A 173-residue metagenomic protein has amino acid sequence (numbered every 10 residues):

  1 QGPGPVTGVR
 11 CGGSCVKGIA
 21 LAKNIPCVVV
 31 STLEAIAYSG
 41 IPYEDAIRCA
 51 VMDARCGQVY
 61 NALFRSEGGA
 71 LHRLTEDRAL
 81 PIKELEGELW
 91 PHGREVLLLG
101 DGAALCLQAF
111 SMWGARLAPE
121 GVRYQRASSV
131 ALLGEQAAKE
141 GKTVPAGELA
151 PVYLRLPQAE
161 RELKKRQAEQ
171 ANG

Functional and structural regions predicted by a protein language model:
Q1-C27: DPxDG-like acidic metal-binding loop motif
G4, I19, L98, A131 (+1 more regions): A residue-level signal for conserved active-site and pocket-lining positions in enzyme catalytic cores
V9-R10, Q108-A109, K164-K165: Short, glycine/acidic-enriched capping/hinge loops at junctions between secondary-structure elements
G12-C15, P81, R126-V130: Catalytic-loop motifs flanking and including active-site residues across diverse enzymes
K17, L21, S31, A35 (+1 more regions): Residues on a specific face of well-ordered alpha-helices
A22, S39, Y43, L133-E140: Active-site catalytic microenvironments for nucleophilic, acid-base chemistry
P26-Q125, Y153, Q158-A159: Surface "functional belts" at beta-alpha junctions
R116-G173: Acyltransferase
